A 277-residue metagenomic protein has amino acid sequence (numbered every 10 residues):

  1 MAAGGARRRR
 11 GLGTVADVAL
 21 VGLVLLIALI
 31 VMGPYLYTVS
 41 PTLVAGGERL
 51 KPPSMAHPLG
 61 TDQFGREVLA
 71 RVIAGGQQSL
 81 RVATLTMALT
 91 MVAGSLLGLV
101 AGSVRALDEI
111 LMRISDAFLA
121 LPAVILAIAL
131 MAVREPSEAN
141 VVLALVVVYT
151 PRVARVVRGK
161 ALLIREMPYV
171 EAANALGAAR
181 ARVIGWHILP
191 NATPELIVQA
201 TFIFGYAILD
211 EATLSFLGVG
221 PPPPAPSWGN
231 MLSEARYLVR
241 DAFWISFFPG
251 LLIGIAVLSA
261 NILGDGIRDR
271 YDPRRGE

Functional and structural regions predicted by a protein language model:
M1-L43, I114: N-terminal signal-anchor/first transmembrane alpha helix
D17, L80-L130, R274-E277: Cytoplasmic-entry segments and transmembrane alpha-helices of multi-pass inner-membrane transporters
P58, D62, G102-S103, L107-L163 (+2 more regions): Generic hydrophobic transmembrane alpha-helix motif, especially the helices
T61-R66, V104, F118, A172-N191 (+1 more regions): Short helix-to-coil transition segments within interhelical loops that connect adjacent transmembrane helices
V68-V72, I114, V157, A161 (+6 more regions): Short hydrophobic alpha-helical segments within the ABC transporter permease transmembrane module
Q77-A93, L121, A181-T213, A260: Transmembrane alpha-helices
L119, L130-V133, K160-A161, I208-L252 (+1 more regions): Glycine-rich helix-loop "coupling/hinge" segments at transmembrane-helix boundaries in multipass transporters
V148-P151, P194, V198-F204, F243-E277: C-terminal transmembrane helix and the adjacent membrane-cytosol boundary/short C-terminal tail of inner/organellar
